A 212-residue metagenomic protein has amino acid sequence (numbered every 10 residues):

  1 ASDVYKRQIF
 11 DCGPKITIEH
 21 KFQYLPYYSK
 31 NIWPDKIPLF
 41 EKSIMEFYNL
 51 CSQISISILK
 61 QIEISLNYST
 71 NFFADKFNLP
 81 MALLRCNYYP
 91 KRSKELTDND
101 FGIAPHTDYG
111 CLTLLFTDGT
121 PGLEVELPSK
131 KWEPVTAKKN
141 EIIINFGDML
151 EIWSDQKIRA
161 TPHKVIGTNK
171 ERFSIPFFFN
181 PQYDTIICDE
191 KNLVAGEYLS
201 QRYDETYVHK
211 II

Functional and structural regions predicted by a protein language model:
A1-Y5: Short, small-residue-biased leader/transition segments that mark boundaries at the very start of proteins
Q8, K21-Y24: Glycine-rich active-site/cofactor-binding loop and its immediate structural neighborhood
I9, K15-I18, N31-P38, S43-E124 (+1 more regions): Conserved double-stranded beta-helix
C12, L25-S29, D108, I143-I144: Active-site-adjacent structural patch at catalytic or cofactor/ligand-binding sites
F22, P38-M45, N169, I212: Solvent-exposed, charged interface segments at domain starts and junctions
Y24-N31, D35, T185: N-proximal short alpha-helices
F72-F73, A82, N87-Y88, D98-D100 (+1 more regions): Catalytic core of Fe(II)/2-oxoglutarate
